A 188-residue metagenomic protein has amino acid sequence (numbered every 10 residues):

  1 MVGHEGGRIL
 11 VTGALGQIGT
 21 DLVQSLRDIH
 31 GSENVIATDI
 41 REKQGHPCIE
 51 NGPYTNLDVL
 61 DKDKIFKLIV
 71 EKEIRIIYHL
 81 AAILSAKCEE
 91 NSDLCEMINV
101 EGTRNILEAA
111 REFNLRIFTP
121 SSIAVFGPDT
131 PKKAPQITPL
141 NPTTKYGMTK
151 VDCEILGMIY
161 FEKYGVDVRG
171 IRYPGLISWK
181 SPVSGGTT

Functional and structural regions predicted by a protein language model:
V2, G7-I29: N-terminal Rossmann NAD(P)H-binding glycine-rich loop of SDR-like oxidoreductase domains
T12, T38, I77-I83, I117-I123 (+1 more regions): SDR active-site strand-loop-helix element
G31-Q44: Conserved glycine-rich Rossmann-like NAD(P)H-binding loop of the short-chain dehydrogenase/reductase
I49-D61: Rossmann-fold cofactor-recognition segment
V59-I98: NAD(P)H-binding glycine-rich loop region in Rossmannoid oxidoreductase-like domains and their noncatalytic homologs
R104-K145: Conserved Rossmann-fold NAD(P)-dependent oxidoreductase catalytic core, especially the SDR/UDP-sugar
T149-D152: Active-site helix of classical SDR
I155-T188: NAD(P)-dependent short-chain dehydrogenase/reductase
